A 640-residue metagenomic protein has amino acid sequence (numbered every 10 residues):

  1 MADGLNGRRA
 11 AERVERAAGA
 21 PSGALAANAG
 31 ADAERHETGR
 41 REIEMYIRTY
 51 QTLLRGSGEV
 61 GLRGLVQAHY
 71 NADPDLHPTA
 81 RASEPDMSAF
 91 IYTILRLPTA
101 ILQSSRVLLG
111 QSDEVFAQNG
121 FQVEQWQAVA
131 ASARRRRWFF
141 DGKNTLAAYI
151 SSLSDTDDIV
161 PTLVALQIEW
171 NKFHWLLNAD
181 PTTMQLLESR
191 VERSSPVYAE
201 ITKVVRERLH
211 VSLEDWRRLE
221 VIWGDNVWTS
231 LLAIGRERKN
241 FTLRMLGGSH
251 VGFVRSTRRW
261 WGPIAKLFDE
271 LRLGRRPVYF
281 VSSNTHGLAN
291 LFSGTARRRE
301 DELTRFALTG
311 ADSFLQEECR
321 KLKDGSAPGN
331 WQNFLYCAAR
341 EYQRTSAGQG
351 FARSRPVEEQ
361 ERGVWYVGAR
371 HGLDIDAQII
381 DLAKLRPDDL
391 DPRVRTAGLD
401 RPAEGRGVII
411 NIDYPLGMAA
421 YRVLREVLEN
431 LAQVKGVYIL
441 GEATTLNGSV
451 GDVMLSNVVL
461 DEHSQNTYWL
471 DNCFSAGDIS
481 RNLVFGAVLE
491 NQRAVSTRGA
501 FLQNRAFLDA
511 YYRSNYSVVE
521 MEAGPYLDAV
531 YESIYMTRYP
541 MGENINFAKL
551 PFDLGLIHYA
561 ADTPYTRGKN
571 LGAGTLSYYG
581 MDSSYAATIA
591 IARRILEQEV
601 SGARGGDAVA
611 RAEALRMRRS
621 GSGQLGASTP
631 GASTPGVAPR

Functional and structural regions predicted by a protein language model:
A2-G626, P630-G631, P635-R640: Accessory terminal and edge-of-domain segments that mediate assembly/interaction and cofactor placement around
